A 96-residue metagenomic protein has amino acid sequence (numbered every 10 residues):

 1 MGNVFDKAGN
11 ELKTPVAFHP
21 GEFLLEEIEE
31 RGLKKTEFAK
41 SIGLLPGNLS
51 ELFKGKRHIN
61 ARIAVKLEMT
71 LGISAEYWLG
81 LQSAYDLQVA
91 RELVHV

Functional and structural regions predicted by a protein language model:
D6-K34, G80: A short, Lys/Arg-rich alpha-helix, primarily the initiator
L33-E51: Short alpha-helical DNA-recognition segment
K56-T70: Short, basic-rich loop-to-helix N-cap that marks the start of a DNA-contacting helix
E68-M69, Y77-G80: Short, compact, well-ordered microdomains
L79-V96: Short, charged recognition helix plus adjacent turn of helix-turn-helix-like nucleic-acid-binding domains
